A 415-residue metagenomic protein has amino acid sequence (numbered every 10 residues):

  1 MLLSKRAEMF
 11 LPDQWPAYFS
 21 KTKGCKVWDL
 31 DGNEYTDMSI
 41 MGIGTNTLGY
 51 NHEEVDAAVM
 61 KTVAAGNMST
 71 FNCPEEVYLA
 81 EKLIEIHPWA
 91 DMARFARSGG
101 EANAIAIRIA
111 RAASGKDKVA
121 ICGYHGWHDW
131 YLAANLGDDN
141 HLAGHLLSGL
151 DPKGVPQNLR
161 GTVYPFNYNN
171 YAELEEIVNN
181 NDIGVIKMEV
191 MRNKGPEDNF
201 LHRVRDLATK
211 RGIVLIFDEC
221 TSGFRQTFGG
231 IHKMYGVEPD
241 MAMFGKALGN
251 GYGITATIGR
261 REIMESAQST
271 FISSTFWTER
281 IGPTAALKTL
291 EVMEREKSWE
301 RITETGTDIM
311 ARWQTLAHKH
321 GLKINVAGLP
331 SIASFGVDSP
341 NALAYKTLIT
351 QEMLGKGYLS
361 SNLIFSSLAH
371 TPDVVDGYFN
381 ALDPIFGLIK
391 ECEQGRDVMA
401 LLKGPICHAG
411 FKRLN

Functional and structural regions predicted by a protein language model:
M1-K21, G44: Active-site-adjacent loop/helix segments that line or gate small-molecule/cofactor pockets in enzymes
Y18-F19, T307-A311, A317-T350, S366 (+1 more regions): Conserved PLP-binding catalytic core of the aspartate aminotransferase-like
E34-K116: Glycine-rich loop-to-alpha-helix module at the N-terminal edge of alpha/beta enzyme cores
E81-V185, T307-M310: PLP-dependent aspartate aminotransferase-fold enzymes
N170-A172, E176, M188-V214: Active-site core of PLP-dependent enzymes with the aminotransferase class I/II
Y235-S266, T278-A285: Active-site PLP attachment segment
T289-Q314: Structural signature of PLP-dependent enzymes
E294-E296, E304, G355-N415: PLP-dependent enzyme catalytic core of the Aspartate aminotransferase-like
